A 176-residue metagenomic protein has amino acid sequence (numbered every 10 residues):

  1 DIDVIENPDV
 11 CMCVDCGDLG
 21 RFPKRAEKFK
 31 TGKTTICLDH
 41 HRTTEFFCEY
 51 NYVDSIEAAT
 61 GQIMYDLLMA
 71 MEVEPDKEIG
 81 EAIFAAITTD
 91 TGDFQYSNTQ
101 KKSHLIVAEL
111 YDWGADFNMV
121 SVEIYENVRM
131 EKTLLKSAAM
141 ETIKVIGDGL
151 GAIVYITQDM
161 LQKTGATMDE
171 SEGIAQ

Functional and structural regions predicted by a protein language model:
D1, N7-P8, T89-Q176: Hydrophobic helix-and-loop "lid/oligomerization" segment in the mid-to-C-terminal part of catalytic domains
D1-T31: N-terminal small/polar loop signature for handling phosphorylated ligands or for N-terminal nucleophile
D3-E6, E27-K30, T44-E45, P75-K77 (+2 more regions): Solvent-exposed alpha-helices and their adjacent loops that cap or buttress functional pockets in soluble metabolic
M12, T34-L38, Y50-V53, A152: Hydrophobic/aromatic beta-strand patches that form the interior of the parallel beta-sheet core in alpha/beta enzyme
C16-L19, H41-T43, Q158-M160: Short glycine-rich anion-binding loops that position phosphate/pyrophosphate groups of nucleotides and phosphorylated
G20, A26-T35, S55-M64: An acidic intrinsically disordered interaction segment
T31, M71-E74, K163-T167: Short, glycine- and charge-enriched coil/turn segments that flank and shape catalytic ligand pockets
L38-I106: Short alpha-helices
